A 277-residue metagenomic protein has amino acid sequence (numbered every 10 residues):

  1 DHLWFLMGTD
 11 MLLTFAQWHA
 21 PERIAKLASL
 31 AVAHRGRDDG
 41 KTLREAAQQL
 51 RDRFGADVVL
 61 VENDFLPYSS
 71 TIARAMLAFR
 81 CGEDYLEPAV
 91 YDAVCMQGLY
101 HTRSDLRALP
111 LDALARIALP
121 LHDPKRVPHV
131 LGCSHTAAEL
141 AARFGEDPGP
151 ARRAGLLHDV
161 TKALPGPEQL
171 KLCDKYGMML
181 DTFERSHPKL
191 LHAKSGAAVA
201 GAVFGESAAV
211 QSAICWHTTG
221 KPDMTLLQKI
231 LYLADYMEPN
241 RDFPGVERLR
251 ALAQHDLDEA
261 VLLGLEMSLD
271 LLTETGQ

Functional and structural regions predicted by a protein language model:
D1, T273-Q277: Short, intrinsically disordered, charge-balanced linker/junction segments flanking boundaries in proteins
D1-P110: Nucleotidyltransferase catalytic core that binds NTPs
I72-M76, L233, R248, L271: Solvent-exposed, amphipathic alpha-helical segments
Y100-T102, E259, L263, L269-D270: Long, charged alpha-helical interface segments
D105-A115, Q169-L170: Short alpha-helical hairpin
R116-L121, H129, H135-L265: Divalent metal-dependent catalytic cores for phosphoryl transfer on phosphate-bearing substrates
